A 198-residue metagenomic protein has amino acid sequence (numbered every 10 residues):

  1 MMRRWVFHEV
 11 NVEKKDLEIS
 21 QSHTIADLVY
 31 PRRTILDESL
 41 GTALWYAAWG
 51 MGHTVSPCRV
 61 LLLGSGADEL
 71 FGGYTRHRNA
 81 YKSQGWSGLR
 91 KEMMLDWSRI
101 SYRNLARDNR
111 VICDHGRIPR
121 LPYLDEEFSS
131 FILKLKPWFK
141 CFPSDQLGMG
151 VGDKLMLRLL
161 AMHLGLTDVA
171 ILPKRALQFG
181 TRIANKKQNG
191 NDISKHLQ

Functional and structural regions predicted by a protein language model:
M1, A47-M51, L164-G165: Hydrophobic, Leu/Ile/Phe/Ala-enriched alpha-helical segments that form helix-helix packing faces
M1-E38, T42, V60: A conserved beta-strand->alpha-helix junction
E13, P31-T34, W49-H53, A80 (+1 more regions): Short amphipathic alpha-helical interaction elements and helix-loop-helix interfaces that mediate dimerization
G41-S56: Phosphate/ATP-binding catalytic cores across multiple sugar-kinase/actin-like superfamilies, primarily ASKHA
C58-Q198: Mid-to-C-terminal catalytic subdomains of enzymes that bind/position adenosyl phosphate moieties or nucleic-acid
